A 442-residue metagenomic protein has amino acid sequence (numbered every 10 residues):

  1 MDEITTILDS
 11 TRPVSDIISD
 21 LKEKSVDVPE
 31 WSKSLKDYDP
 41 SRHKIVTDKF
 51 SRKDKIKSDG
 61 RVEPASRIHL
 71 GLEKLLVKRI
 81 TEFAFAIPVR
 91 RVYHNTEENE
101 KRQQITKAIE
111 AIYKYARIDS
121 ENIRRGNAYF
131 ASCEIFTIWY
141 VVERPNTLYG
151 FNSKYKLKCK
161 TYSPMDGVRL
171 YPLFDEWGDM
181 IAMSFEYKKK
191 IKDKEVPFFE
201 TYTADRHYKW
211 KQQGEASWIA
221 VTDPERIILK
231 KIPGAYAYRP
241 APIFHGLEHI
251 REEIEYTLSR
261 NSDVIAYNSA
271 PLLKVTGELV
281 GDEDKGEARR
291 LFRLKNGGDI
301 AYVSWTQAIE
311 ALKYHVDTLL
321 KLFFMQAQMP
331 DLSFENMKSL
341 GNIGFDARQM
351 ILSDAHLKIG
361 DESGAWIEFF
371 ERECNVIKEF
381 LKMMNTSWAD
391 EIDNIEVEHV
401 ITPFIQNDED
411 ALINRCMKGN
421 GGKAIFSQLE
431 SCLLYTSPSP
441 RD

Functional and structural regions predicted by a protein language model:
M1-C159: Extended, helix-rich architectural segments
F136, Y140-P233: Extended, regular secondary-structure scaffolds
S217-M350, D354, I395-F404, E409: Extended, charged amphipathic alpha-helical segments
F323, F370, Q428-E430: Hydrophobic, well-ordered secondary-structure elements that form the walls of internal hydrophobic environments
P330-E391: C-terminal structural cap/anchor segments
N375-N385, G422-L434: Long amphipathic alpha-helical coiled-coil segments
T402-S431: Periodic self-assembly scaffolds
Y435-D442: Conserved small/polar residues in nucleotide/adenosyl-binding loops
